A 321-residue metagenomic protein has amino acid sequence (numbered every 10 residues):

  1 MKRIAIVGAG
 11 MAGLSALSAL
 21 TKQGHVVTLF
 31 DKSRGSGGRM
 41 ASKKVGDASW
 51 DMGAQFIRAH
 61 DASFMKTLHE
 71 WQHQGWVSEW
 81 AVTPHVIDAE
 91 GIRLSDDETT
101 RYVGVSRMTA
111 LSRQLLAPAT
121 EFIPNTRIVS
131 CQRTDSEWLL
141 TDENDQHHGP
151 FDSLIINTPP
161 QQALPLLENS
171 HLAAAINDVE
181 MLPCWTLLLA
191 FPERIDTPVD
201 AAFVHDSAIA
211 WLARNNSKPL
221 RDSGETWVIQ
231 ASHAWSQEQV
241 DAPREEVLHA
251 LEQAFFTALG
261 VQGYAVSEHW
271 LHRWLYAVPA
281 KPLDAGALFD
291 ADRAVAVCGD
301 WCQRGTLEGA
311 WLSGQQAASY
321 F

Functional and structural regions predicted by a protein language model:
K2-F30, A318-F321: N-terminal Rossmann-like FAD-binding beta1-loop-alpha1 element of flavoenzymes
T21-V45: Glycine-rich FAD pyrophosphate-binding loop
G37, G46, H147-D200, V261-Y264: Central helical "cap/lid" subdomain
S42-H85: N-terminal FAD cofactor-binding segment of flavoenzymes
F56-H60, I92-Q114, D241-V247: Short beta-strand to alpha-helix junction loop
P124-W138: A conserved short coil-to-beta-strand element within the FAD-binding core of flavoproteins
L188-Q239, E246, A250-L259: Active-site substrate-recognition segment that forms the wall of the catalytic cavity or substrate channel
H249, F256-R293: Flavin (FAD/FMN) cofactor-binding core of flavoprotein oxidoreductases
